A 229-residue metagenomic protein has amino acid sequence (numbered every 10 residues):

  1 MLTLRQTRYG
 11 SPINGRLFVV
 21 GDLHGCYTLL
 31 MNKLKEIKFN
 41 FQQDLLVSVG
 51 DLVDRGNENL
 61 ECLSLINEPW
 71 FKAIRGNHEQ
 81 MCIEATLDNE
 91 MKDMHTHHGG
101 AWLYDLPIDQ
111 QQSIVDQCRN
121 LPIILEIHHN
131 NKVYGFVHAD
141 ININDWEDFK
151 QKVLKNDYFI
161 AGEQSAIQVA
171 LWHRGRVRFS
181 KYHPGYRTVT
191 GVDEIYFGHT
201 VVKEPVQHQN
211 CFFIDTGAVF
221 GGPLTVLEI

Functional and structural regions predicted by a protein language model:
S11-F18, E126-G135, H208: Beta-strand-turn-beta hairpins that frame and shape the catalytic cleft of phosphate-ester-processing enzymes
R16, V20, G25-H95: Core catalytic region of metal-dependent phosphoesterases/phosphodiesterases, especially metallo-beta-lactamase-like
R16-H24, V133-D140, F212-I214: Active-site-proximal beta-strand elements of phosphoester/diester hydrolases
V19-V20, N40, W70, E90-M91 (+7 more regions): Catalytic phosphate/metal-binding cores of nucleic-acid and nucleotide-processing enzymes, i.e., regions that mediate
D22, D51, I66, G76-N77 (+6 more regions): Divalent metal-coordination and catalytic microenvironments
H24-G25, D54, E79-Q80, D140-N144 (+2 more regions): Short, solvent-exposed loop/turn segments at secondary-structure junctions
N59-G135, N142-I143, N156-I167: Active-site neighborhood of divalent metal-dependent phosphoester bond hydrolases
Q207, F212-I229: Binuclear metal-dependent phosphoesterase catalytic core
